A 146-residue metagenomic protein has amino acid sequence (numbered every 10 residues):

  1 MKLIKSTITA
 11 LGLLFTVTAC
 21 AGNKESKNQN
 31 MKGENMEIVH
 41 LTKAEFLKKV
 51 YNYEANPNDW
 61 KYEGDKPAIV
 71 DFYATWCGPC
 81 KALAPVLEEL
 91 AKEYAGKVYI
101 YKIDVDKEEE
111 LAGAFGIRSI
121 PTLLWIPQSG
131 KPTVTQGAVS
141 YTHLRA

Functional and structural regions predicted by a protein language model:
K2-L47: N-terminal targeting signals for export/organelle localization
T42-K66: A short beta-strand-turn-helix
D65-K66, F72-W76, S119: Short pre-active-site segment immediately N-terminal to redox-active cysteine/selenocysteine motifs in thiol-based
F72, A91, G96-E109: Thiol-based oxidoreductase modules, predominantly thioredoxin-like and allied folds used for disulfide exchange
C77, T142-A146: Conserved small/polar residues in nucleotide/adenosyl-binding loops
K81-E93: Typically the conserved alpha-helix immediately C-terminal to a functionally engaged Cys/Sec in thioredoxin-like
E109, F115-L124: Structural micro-motif
P121-V134: A short, hydrophobic beta-strand/beta-hairpin element that forms part of a small beta-sheet core
